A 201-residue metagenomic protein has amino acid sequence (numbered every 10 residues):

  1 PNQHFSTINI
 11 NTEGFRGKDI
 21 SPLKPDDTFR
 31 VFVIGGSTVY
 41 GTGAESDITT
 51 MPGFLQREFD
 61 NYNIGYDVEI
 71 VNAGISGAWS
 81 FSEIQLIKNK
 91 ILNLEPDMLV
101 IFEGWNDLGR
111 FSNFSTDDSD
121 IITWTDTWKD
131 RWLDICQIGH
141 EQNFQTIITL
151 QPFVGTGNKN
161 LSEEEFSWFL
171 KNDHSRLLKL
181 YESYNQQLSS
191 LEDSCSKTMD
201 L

Functional and structural regions predicted by a protein language model:
P1-E58, Y62-N63: Membrane/wall-proximal cationic-aromatic binding patches
N9-N11, N72, N106, N185: Asparagine-centered polar/low-complexity signal
D27, Y66, L94: Structured loop/turn residues at beta-strand edges in well-structured enzyme cores
V33-G35, G74, L150: A mature extracytoplasmic/lumenal domain signature
G53, R57-N63, F81-L201: Alpha-helical cap/lid subdomain in secreted, periplasmic, or secretory-pathway luminal O-acyl-processing enzymes
V68-I70, T198: Generic structural signal for residues in well-ordered beta-strands
N72-W79: Short beta->alpha junction loops
